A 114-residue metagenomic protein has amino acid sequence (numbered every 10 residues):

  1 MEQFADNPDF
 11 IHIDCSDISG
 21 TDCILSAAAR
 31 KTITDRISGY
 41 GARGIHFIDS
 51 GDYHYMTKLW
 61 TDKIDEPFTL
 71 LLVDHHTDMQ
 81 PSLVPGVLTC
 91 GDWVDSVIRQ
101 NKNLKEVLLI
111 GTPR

Functional and structural regions predicted by a protein language model:
E2-R114: Conserved alpha-helical scaffold segments that buttress catalytic/binding sites
